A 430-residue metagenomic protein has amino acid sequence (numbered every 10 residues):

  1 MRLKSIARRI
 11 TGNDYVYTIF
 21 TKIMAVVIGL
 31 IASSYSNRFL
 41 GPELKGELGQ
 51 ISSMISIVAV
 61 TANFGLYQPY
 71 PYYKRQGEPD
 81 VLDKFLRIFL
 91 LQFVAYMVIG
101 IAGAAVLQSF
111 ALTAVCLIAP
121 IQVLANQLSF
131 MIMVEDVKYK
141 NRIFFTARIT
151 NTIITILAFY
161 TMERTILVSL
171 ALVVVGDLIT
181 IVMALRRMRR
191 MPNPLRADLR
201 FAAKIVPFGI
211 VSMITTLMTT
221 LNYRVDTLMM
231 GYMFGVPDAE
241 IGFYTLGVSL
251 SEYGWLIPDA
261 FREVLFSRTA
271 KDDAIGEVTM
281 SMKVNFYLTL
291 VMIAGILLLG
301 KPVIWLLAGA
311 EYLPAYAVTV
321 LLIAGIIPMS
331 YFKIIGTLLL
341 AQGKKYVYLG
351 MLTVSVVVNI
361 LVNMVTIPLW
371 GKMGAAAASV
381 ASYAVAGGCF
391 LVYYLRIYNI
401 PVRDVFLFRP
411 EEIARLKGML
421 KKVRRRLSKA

Functional and structural regions predicted by a protein language model:
M1-A7, K138-I143, I166-V173, L178-Y223 (+3 more regions): Interhelical loop/hinge segments that connect adjacent transmembrane helices in multipass membrane
A7-F64, T152, P207-Y232, L361-M364 (+1 more regions): Signature of the first transmembrane helix
D14-A25, Q50-F110, D272-I293: Membrane-water interface segments that mark the loop-to-transmembrane alpha-helix transition
D14-G29, T146-A147, N151, S169-P192 (+2 more regions): Transmembrane helical elements of multi-pass membrane transporters/channels
G29, S33-S34, V60-E78, G247-I275 (+1 more regions): Helix-loop junctions and terminal segments of transmembrane helices in multi-pass membrane transport/translocation
P42-K45, G103-A119, D238, L298-S330 (+1 more regions): Interfacial segments at transmembrane-helix termini and the short loops linking adjacent helices
P71-Y73, Q122-T146, A270-K271, I323-M351: Membrane-interface junctions at transmembrane-helix termini in multi-pass inner-membrane proteins
R142-R190, V354-V358, K372-R396: Hydrophobic alpha-helical transmembrane segments
